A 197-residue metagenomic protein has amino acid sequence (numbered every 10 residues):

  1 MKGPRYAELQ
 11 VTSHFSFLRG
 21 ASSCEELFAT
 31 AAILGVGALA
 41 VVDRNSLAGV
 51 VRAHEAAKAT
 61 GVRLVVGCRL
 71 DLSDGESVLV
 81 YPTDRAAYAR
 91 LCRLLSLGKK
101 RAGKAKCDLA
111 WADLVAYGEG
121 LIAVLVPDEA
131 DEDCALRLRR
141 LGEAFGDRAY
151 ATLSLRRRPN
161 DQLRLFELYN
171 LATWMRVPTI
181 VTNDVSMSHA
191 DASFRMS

Functional and structural regions predicted by a protein language model:
M1-S197: Phosphodiester-processing cores and adjacent nucleic acid-binding clamps
